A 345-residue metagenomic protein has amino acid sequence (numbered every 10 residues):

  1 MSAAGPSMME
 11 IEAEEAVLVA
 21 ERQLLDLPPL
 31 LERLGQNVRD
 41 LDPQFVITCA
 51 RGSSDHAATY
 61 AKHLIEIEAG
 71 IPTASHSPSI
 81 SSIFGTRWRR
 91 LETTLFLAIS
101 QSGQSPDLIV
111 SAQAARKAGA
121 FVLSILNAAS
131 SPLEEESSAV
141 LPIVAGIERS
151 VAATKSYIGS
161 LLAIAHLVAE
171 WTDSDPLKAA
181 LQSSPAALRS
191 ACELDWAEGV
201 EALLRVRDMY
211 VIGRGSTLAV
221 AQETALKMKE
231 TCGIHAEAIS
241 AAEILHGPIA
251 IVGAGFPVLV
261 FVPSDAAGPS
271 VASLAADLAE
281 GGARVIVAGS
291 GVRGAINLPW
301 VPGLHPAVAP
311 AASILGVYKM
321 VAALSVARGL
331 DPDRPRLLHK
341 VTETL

Functional and structural regions predicted by a protein language model:
A4-Q44, A139-P257, A267, R328-L345: Active-site phosphate/pyrophosphate-binding segments
A20, Y60-H63, W196, V317: Tryptophan-centered motif/residue detector
D40-R189, R214, I249, A254-P257 (+3 more regions): Glycine-rich phosphate-binding loops that contact phosphosugars or nucleotide phosphates
T224, V271-L274, S313, R336: Composition- and surface-driven signal marking solvent-exposed, interaction-prone regions in large proteins
L304-L345: Generic C-terminus detector
